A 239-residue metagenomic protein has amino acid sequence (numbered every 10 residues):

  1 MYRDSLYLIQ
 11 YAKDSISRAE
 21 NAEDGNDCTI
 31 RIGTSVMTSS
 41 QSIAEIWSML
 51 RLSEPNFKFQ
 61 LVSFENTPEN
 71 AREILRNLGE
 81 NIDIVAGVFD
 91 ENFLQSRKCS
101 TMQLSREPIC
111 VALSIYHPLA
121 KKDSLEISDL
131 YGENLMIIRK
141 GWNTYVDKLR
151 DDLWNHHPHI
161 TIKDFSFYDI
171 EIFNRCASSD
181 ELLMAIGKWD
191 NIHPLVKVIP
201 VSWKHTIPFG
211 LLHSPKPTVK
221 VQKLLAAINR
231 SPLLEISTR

Functional and structural regions predicted by a protein language model:
M1-D27: Alpha-helical "hinge/linker" immediately C-terminal to small N-terminal DNA-binding modules
D27-F93: Central regulatory/effector-binding core of bacterial HTH transcription factors
S42-I43, E133-H156, V221: Secondary-structure junction motif
I46-N56, R76, Y145-T161: Ligand-binding cleft/hinge of the Venus flytrap
F57-P68, I138, P158-D169: Short beta-strand-to-loop elements that line the ligand-binding cleft of bilobed periplasmic-binding protein-like
S96-I109, L113-L135, V221-Q222: Flexible hinge/capping segments at coil-to-helix
S96-M102, E107, I170-V219: Beta-alpha-beta core module
S128-G132, P208-R239: Extended ligand-binding regions for polar small-molecule ligands
